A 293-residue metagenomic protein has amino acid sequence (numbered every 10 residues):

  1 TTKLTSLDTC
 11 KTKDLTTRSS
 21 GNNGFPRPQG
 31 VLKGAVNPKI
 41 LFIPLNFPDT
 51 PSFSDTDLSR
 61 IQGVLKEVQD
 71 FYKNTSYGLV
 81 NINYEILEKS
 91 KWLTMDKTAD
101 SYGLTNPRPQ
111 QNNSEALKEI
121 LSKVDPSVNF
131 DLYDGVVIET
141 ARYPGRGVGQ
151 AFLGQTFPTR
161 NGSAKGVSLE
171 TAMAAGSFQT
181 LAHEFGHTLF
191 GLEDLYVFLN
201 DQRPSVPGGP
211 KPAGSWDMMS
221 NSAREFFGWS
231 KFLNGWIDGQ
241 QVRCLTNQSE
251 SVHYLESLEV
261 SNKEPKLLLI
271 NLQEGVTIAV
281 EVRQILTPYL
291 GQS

Functional and structural regions predicted by a protein language model:
T2-L181, L189-R203, P288-L290: Propeptide-to-catalytic entry region of secreted or membrane-anchored zinc metalloproteases
F130, G135, T140-L290: Extracellular hydrolytic enzyme modules, especially secreted metalloproteases of the metzincin/thermolysin-like class
